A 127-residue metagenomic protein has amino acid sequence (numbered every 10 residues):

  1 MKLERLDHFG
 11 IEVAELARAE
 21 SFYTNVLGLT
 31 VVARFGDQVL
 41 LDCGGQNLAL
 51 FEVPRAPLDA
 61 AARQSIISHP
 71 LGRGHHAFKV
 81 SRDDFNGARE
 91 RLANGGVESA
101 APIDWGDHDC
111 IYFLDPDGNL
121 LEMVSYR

Functional and structural regions predicted by a protein language model:
M1-L6, T30-S81, N86-L114, Y126-R127: Vicinal oxygen chelate
G10, A17, N86: Conserved catalytic core of two-component sensor histidine kinases
V13-E15, D104: Conserved beta-strand-loop-alpha-helix junction that forms the acyl-donor binding cleft
A19-T24, L92, G118: Conserved active-site tyrosine of GNAT-family acetyltransferases
L27: Major-groove DNA-recognition helix of helix-turn-helix-type DNA-binding domains
P116-E122: Short, contiguous alpha-helical
